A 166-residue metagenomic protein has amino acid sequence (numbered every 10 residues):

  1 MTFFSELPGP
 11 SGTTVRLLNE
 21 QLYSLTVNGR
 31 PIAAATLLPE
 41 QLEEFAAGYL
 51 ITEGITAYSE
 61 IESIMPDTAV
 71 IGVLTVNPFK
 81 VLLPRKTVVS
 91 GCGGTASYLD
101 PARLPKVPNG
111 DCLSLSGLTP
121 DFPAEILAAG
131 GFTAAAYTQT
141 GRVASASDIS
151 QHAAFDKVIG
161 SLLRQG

Functional and structural regions predicted by a protein language model:
M1-A134, Q139, A144-H152, D156 (+1 more regions): Intrinsically disordered, low-complexity regions enriched in acidic/Ser/Thr/Pro/Gln residues
G166: Acidic, glycine-enriched active-site microenvironments
